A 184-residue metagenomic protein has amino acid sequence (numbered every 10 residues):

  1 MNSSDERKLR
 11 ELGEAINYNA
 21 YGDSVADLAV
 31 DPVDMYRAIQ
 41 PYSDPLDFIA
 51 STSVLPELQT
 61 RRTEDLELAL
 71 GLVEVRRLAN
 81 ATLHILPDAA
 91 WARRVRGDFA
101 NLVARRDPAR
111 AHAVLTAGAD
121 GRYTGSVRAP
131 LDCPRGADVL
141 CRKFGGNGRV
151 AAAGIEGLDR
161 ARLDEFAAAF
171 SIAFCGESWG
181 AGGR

Functional and structural regions predicted by a protein language model:
M1-N80, P87-A89: A structured phosphate/pyrophosphate-recognition subdomain
T82-R184: Glycine-rich, acidic loop segments that terminate in or are immediately followed by a histidine
